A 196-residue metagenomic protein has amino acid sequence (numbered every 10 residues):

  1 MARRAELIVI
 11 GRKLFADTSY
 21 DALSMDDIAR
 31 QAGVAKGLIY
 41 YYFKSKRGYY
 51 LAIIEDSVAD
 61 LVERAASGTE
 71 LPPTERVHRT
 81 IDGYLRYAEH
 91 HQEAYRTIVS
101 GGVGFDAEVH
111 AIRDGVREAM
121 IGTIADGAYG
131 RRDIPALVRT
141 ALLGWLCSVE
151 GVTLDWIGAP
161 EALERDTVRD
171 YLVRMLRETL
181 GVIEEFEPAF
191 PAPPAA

Functional and structural regions predicted by a protein language model:
E6, I10, L14-G48, A52: Helix-turn-helix
Y50-S57, V109-R113: Alpha-helical DNA-contacting segments of helix-turn-helix folds
I53-R79, I124-G130: Amphipathic alpha-helical linker/stalk segments
E75-V99, D114-G122, L143-L146: Helical hydrophobic small-molecule/effector-binding pocket
Y87-H110, G122-A125, G151-G158: Amphipathic alpha-helical segments used for helix-helix packing
R96-V99, R165-D166, P188-A189: Short, hydrophobic secondary-structure boundary micro-motifs
A107-R132, A136-C147, G151, D166-G181: Amphipathic alpha-helical packing segments from all-alpha helical-bundle domains
I183-A196: C-terminal effector-binding regulatory domain of bacterial HTH transcription factors
